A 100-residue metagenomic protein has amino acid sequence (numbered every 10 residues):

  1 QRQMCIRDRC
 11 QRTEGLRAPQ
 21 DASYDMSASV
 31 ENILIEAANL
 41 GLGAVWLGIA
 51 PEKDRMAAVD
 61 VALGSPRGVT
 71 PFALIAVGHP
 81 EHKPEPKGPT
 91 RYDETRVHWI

Functional and structural regions predicted by a protein language model:
Q1-C5: Short, small-residue-biased leader/transition segments that mark boundaries at the very start of proteins
I6-C10: Active-site-flanking beta-strand signature of metal-NTP-handling nucleotidyl enzymes and homologous cyclase-like
R12-T13, A50-E52, H79-H82: Short acidic/polar capping segments at secondary-structure boundaries
G15-V59: Small-aliphatic-rich amphipathic alpha-helix that forms the alpha element of a beta-alpha
S65, T70-I100: C-terminal helix-cap and adjacent tail motif
